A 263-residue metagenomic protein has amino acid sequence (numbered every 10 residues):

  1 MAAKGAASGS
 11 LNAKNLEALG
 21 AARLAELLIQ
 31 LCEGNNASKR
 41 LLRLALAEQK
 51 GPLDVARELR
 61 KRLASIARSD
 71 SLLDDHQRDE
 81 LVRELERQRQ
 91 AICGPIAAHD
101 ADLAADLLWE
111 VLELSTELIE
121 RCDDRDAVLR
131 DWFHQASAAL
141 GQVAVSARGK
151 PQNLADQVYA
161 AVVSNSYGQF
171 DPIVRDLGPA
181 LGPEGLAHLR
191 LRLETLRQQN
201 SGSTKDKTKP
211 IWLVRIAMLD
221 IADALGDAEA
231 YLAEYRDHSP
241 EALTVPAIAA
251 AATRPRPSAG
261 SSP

Functional and structural regions predicted by a protein language model:
M1-P263: Eukaryote-biased, non-catalytic alpha-solenoid scaffold regions
